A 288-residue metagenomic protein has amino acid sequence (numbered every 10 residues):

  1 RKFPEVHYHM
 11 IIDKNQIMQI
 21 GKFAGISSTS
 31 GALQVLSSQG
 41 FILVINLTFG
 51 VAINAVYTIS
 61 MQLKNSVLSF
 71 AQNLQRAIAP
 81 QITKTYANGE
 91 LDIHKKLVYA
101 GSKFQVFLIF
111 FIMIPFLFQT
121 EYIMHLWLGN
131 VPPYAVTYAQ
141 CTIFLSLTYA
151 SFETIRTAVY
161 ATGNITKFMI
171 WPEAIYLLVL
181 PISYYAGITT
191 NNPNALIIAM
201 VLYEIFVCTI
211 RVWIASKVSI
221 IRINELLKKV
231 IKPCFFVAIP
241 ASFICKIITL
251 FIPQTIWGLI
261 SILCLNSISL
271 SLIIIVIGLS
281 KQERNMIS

Functional and structural regions predicted by a protein language model:
R1, S30, Q34, S38 (+8 more regions): Short runs within selected transmembrane alpha-helices of multi-pass transporters and secretion channels
R1-Q39, A77, Q81, Y86-K96 (+2 more regions): Interhelical loop/hinge segments that connect adjacent transmembrane helices in multipass membrane
Q19-S27, V44-K64, I93, V131-A139: Interfacial/gating helices of multi-pass transporter permease domains
S37-I45, F49, I78, Q119-M124: Hydrophobic/aromatic end-of-helix segments at the C-terminal termini of transmembrane alpha-helices
N46, T83, Y160-A161, G187-I188 (+1 more regions): Helix-capping/transition residues at the boundaries of transmembrane alpha-helices and the short helical linkers
S60, K64-S102, I109, R156-A161: Helix-loop junctions and terminal segments of transmembrane helices in multi-pass membrane transport/translocation
F116-L147, S219: Interfacial segments at transmembrane-helix termini and the short loops linking adjacent helices
S216-L227, S242-S288: Membrane-proximal transmembrane or re-entrant/amphipathic helices at the cytosolic face
